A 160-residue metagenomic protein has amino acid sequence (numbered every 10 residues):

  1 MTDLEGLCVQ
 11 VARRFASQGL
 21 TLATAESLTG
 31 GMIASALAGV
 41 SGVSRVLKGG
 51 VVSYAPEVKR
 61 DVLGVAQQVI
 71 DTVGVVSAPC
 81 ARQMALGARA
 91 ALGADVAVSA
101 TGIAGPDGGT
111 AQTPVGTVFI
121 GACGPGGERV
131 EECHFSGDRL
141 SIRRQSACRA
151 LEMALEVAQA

Functional and structural regions predicted by a protein language model:
M1-A160: Short alpha-helical segments enriched in small residues
